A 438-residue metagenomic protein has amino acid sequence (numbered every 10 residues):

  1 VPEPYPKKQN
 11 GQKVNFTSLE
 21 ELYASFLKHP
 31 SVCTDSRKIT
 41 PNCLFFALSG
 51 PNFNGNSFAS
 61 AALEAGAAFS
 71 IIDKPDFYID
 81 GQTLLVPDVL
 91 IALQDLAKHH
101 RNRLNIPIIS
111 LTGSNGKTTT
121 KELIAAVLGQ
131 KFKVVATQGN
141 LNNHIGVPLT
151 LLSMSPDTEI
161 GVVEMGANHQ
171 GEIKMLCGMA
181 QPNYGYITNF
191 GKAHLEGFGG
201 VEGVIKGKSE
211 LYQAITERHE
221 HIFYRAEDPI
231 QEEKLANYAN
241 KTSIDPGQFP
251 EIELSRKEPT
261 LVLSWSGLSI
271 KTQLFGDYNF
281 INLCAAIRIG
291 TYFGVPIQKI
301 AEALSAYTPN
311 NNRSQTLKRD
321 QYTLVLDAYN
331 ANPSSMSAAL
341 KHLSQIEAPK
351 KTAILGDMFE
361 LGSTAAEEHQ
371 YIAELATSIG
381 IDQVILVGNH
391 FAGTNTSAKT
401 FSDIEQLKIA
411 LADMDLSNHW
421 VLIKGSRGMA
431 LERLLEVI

Functional and structural regions predicted by a protein language model:
V1-D95, H99, F275, S344-A348 (+2 more regions): N-terminal leader/targeting and accessory segments in enzymes
Y5, A92-I222, A226, I230-Y238 (+2 more regions): Phosphate-binding loop of NTP-binding sites
S36-A47, V134, I145, L149-G161 (+2 more regions): Mobile, glycine- and charge-enriched loop segments and immediately flanking short secondary-structure elements within
C43, A62, L96, L111 (+12 more regions): Residue-level signal for inorganic ion chemistry
G50-F53, P309-N312, A328-K399, S426: Active-site beta-alpha connecting loops in nucleotide-dependent enzymes
D73-D80, Y186-T323, A348-P349, E374-Q383 (+1 more regions): Acidic, Mg2+-coordinating active-site environments of NTP-dependent enzymes
L111, N311-R313, G428, E432-R433: ATP-dependent carboxylate/acyl-activation modules
